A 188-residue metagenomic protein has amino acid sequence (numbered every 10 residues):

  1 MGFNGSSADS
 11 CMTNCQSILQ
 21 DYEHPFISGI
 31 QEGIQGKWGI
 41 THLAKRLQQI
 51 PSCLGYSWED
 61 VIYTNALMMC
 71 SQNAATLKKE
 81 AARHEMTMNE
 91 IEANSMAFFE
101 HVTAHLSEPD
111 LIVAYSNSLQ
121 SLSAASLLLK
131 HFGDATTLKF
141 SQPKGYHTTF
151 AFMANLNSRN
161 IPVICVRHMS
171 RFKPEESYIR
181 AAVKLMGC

Functional and structural regions predicted by a protein language model:
M1-S107, L111, Y115, L119-L122 (+1 more regions): A polyanion-binding, active-site-adjacent surface
R83-A97, Q120-C188: C-terminal capping/extension of enzyme domains
